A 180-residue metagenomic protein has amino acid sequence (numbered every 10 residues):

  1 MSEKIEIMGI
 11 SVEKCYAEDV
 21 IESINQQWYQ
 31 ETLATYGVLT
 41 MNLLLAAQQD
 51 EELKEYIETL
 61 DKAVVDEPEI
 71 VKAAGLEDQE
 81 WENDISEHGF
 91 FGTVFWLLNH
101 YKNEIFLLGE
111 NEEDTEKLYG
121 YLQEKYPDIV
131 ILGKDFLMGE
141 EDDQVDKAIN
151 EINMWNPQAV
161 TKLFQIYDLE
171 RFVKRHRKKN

Functional and structural regions predicted by a protein language model:
M1-D84, H88: N-terminal nucleotide/polyanion-binding subdomain common to many enzyme families
S2-V12, G89-G120, E124: A short, flexible N-terminal coil/short beta segment enriched in small residues
Q27, L97-L98, I152, H176: Hydrophobic helix-cap positions at the C-terminus of alpha-helices in RecA-like/P-loop ATPase nucleotide-binding cores
Q30, E58, H100, Y126 (+1 more regions): Short, well-ordered coil/turn elements that cap or connect secondary structure elements
L33, T59-K62, N103-F106, P157-V160: Short active-site oxyanion
K54, F95, D146-I149: Short hydrophobic/charged patches on amphipathic alpha-helices used for structural packing and interfaces
S86-F90, D143-Q144: Short secondary-structure boundary/capping elements
F106-E110, D114-L122, Y126-N156, V160-N180: Internal alpha/beta domain cores that form substrate/cofactor-binding pockets in large enzymes and binding proteins
